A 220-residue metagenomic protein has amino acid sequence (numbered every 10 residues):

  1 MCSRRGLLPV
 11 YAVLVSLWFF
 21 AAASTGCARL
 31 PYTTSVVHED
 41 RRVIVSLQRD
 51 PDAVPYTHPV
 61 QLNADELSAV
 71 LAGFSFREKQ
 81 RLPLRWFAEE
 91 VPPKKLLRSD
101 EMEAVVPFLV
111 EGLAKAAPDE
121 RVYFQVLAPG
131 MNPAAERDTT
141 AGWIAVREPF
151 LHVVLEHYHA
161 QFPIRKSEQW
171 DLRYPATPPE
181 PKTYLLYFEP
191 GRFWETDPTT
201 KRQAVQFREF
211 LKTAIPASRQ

Functional and structural regions predicted by a protein language model:
M1-T25: Sec-dependent bacterial lipoprotein signal peptides
F19-V45: Bacterial Sec signal peptide processing site at the extreme N-terminus
L47-E103: Early exported N-terminus immediately downstream of N-terminal targeting peptides
R49, V126-G130, T140, F150 (+3 more regions): A mature extracytoplasmic/lumenal domain signature
L71-E78, L109-E120, L155: Sec/Tat-exported extracytoplasmic proteins
R98, M102-D138, G142-E148: Mid-length scaffold segments of soluble, non-membrane domains
E120, D138-G142, R147-L151, E168-W170 (+2 more regions): Envelope-exposed proteins and targeting segments
Y158-R219: Polybasic, proline/glycine-rich intrinsically disordered low-complexity segments
